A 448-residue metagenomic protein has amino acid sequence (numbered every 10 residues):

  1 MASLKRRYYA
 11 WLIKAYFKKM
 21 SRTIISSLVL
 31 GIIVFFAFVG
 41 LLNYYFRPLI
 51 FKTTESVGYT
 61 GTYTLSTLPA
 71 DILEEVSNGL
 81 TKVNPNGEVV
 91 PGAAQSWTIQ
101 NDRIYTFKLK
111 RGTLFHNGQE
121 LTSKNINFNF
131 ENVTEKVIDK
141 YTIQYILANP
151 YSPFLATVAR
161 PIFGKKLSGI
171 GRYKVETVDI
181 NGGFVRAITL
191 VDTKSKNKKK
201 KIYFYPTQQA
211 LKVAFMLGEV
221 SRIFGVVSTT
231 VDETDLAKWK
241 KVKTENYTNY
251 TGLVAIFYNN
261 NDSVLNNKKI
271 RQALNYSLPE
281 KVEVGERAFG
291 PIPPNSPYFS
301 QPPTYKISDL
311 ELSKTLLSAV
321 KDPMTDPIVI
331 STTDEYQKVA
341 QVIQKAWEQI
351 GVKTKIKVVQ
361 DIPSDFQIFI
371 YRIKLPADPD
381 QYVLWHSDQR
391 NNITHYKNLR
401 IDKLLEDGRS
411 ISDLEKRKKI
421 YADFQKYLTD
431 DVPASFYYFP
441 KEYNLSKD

Functional and structural regions predicted by a protein language model:
S3, S96-T134, A214: Aromatic- and charge-enriched surface segment that lines or borders ligand/interaction sites
I25-N43: Hydrophobic membrane-insertion alpha-helices, especially the h-region of bacterial N-terminal signal peptides
G31-F35, L317-L375: Ligand/substrate-recognition segments at binding pockets and active sites
E55-N101, K108: N-terminal lobe/hinge region of extracytoplasmic solute-binding protein
K140, I146-I202, Q208-Q209: Gly/Pro-rich hinge or "lid" segments in bacterial periplasmic/extracellular proteins
D179-F184, K201-N261, R372-I373: Extracellular/periplasmic solute-recognition and catalytic clefts
V191-D192, F204, K241-A273, S277 (+3 more regions): A bilobed periplasmic-binding-protein/Venus flytrap-type ligand-binding module shared by bacterial periplasmic
A273-T304, D334, K338-V342, S364-D448: Detector for C-terminal structural segments
